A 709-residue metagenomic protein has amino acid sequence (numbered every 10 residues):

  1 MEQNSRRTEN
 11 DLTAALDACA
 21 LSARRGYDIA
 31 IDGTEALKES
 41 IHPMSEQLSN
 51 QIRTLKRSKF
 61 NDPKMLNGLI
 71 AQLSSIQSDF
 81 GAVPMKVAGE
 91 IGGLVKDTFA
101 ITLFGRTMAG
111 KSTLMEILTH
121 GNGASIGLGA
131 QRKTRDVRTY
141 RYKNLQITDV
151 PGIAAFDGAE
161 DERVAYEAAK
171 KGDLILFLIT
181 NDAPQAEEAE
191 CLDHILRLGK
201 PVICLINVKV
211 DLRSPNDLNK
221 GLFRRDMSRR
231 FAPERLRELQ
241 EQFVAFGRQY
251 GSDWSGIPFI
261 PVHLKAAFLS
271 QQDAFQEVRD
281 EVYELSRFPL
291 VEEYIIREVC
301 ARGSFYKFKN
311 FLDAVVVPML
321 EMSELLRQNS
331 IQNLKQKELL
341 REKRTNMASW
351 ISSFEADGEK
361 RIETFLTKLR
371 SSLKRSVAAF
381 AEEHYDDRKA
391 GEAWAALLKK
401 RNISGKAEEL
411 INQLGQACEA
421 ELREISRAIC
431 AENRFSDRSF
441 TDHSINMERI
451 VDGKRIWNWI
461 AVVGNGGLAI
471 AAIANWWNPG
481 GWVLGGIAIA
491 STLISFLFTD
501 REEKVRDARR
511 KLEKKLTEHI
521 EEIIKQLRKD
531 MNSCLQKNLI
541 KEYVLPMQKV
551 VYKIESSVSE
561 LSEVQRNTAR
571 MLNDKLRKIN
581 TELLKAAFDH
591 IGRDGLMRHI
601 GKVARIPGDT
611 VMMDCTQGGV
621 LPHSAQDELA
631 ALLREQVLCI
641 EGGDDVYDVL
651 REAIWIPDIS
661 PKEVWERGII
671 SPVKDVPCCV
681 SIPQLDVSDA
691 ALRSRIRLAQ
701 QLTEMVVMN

Functional and structural regions predicted by a protein language model:
N4-N144: Conserved G1/Walker A P-loop phosphate-binding module
G89-A301, P479-I487, S491, S495-E503 (+6 more regions): Globular "head" domains of long coiled-coil molecular machines
Q271-S286, V299-P318, E324-L326, N333: C-terminal helical "lid" subdomain and adjoining coupling/linker elements of P-loop NTPases
L334-K553: A non-catalytic, extended alpha-helical scaffold characteristic of dynamin-superfamily P-loop GTPases
G453-V462, G486-L497, R501, Y552 (+3 more regions): Long, charged low-complexity terminal regions
E513-I600: Amphipathic, membrane-inserting segments
V620-I640, R693-L702: Short, non-transmembrane amphipathic alpha-helical segments
L629, V637-I640, I656, P661 (+1 more regions): N-terminal accessory interaction module
